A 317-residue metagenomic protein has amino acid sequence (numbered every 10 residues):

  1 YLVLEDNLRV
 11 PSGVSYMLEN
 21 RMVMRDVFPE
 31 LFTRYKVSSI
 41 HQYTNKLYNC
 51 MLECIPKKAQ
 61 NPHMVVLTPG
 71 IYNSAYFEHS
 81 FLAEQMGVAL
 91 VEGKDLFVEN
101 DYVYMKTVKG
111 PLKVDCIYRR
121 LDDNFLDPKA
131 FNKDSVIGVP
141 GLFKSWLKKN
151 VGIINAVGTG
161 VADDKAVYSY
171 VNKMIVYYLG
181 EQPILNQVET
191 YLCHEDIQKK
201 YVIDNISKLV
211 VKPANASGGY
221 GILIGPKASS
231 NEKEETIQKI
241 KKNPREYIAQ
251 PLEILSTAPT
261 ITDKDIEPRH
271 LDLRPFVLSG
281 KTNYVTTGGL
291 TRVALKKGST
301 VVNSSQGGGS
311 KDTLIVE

Functional and structural regions predicted by a protein language model:
Y1-L2, D6-E317: Domain-scale recognition of functional cores that engage charged ligands
